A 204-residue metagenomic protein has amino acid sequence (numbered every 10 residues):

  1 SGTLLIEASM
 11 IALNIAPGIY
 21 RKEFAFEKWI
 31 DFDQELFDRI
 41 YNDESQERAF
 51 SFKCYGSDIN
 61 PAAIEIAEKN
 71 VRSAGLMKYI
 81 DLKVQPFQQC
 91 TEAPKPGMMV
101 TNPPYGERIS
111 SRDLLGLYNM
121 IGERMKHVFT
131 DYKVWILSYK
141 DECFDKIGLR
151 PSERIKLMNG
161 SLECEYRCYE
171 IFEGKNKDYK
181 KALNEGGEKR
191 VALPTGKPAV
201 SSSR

Functional and structural regions predicted by a protein language model:
S1-T91, E107: Conserved S-adenosyl-L-methionine
Q85-G196: C-terminal catalytic and target-recognition region of SAM-dependent MTase-like enzymes, primarily methyltransferases
S201-R204: RNA-binding accessory domains that recognize and position tRNA/RNA substrates
